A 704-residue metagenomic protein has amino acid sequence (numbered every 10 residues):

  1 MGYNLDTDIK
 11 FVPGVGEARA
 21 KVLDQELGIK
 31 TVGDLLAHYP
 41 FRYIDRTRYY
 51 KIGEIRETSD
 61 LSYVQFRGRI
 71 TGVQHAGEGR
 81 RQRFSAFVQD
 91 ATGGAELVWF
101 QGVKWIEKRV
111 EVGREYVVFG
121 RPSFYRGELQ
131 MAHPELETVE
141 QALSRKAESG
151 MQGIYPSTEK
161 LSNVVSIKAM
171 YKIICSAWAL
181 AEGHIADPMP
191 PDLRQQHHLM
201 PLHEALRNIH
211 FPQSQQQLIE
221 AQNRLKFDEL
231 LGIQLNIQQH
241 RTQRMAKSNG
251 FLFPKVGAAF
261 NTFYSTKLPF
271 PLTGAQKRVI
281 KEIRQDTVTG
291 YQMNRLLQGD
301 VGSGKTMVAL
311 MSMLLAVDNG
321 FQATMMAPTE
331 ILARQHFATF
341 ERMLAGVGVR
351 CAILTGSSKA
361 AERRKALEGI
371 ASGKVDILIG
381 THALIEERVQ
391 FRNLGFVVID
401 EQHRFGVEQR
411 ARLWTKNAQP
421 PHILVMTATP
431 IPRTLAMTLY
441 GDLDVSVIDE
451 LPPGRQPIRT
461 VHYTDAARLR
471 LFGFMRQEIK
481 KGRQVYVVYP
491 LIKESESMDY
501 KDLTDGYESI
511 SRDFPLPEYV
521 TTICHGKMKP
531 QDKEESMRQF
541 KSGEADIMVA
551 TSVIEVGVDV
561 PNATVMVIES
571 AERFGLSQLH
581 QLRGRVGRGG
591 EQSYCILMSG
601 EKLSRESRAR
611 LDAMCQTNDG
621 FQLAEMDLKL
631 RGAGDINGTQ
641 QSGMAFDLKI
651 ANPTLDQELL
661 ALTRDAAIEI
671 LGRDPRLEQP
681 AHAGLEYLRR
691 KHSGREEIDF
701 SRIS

Functional and structural regions predicted by a protein language model:
H38-Q65, T71: OB-fold nucleic-acid-binding modules
R69, R121-P122, N236, A571 (+1 more regions): Short, surface-exposed secondary-structure boundary micro-motifs
A76-K267, R673: Upstream accessory/linker segments immediately N-terminal to the RecA-like ATPase cores of bacterial MutS and a subset
L193-P212, G232-I233, I237, V558 (+3 more regions): Core structural elements
M245, R278-K281, T289-C615, R676 (+1 more regions): Inter-lobe coupling/hinge segments of SF2-like helicase ATPases
F270-I280: N-terminal pre-Walker A segment at the start of P-loop NTPase domains
G590, L603-S704: C-terminal accessory region of SF2 helicases/translocases
